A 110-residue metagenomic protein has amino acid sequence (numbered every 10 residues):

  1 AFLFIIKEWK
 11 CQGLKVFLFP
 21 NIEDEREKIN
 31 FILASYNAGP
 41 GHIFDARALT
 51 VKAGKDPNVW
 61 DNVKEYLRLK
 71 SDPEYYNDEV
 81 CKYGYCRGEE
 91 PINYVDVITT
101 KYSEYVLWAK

Functional and structural regions predicted by a protein language model:
A1-C11, I98: Substrate-binding/active-site groove segments that recognize and process beta-1,4-linked N-acetyl-hexosamine
K7-Q12, Y83, R87: Feature targets compositionally biased, intrinsically disordered low-complexity regions with long contiguous runs
C11-K15, H42-D45: Extracytoplasmic/secreted cell-surface and envelope-processing proteins
Q12-R26: Short helix/loop segment immediately N-terminal to the Walker
E25-E104: Catalytic and substrate-binding regions of cell-wall glycan-acting enzymes that process beta-1,4-linked
Y105-A109: A cross-kingdom marker for long, charged
